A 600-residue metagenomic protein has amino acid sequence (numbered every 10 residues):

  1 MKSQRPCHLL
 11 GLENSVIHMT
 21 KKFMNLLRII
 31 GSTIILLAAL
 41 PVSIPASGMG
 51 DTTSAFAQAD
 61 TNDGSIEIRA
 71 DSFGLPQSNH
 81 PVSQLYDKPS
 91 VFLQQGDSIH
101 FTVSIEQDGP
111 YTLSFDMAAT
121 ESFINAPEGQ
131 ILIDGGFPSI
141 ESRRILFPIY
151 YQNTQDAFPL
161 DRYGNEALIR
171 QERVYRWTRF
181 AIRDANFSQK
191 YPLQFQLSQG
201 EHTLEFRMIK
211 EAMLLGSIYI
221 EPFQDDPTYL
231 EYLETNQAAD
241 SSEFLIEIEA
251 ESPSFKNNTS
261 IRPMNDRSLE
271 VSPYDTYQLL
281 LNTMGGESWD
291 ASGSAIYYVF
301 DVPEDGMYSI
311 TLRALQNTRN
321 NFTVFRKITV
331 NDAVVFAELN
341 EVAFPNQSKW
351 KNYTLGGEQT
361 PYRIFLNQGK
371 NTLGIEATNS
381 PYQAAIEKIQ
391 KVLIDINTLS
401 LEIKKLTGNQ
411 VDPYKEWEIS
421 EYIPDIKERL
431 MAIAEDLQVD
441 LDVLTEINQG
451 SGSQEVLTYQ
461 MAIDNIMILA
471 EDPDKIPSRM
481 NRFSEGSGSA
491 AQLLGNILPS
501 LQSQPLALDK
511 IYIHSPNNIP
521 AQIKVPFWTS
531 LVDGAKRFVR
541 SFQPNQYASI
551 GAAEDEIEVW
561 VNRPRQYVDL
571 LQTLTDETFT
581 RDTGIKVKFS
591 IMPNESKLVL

Functional and structural regions predicted by a protein language model:
V16-L27: Bacterial Sec-dependent N-terminal signal peptides
N25-S47: Sec-dependent N-terminal signal peptides of Gram-positive bacterial secreted proteins and lipoproteins
S47-A507, I511: Extracytoplasmic
L132, F255, G534, F538-N545 (+2 more regions): ...the same signal can extend to comparable exposed beta-sheet modules with similar sequence chemistry even outside
R482-E485, S489-G551: Extracytoplasmic ectodomains of secretory-pathway proteins
A553-L600: Early extracytoplasmic/lumenal segment of secretory-pathway proteins
